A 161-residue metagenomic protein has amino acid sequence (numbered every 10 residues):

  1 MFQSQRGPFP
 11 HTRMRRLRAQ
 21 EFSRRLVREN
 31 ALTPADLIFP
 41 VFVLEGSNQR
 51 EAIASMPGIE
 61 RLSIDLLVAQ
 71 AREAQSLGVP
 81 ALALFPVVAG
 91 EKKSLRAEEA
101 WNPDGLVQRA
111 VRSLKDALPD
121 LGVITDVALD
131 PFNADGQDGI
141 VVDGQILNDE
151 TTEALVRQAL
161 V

Functional and structural regions predicted by a protein language model:
M1-R28: N-terminal amphipathic/basic leader segments beginning at the initiator methionine
F2-P8, T33-I38, L44-V161: Alpha/beta enzyme core
